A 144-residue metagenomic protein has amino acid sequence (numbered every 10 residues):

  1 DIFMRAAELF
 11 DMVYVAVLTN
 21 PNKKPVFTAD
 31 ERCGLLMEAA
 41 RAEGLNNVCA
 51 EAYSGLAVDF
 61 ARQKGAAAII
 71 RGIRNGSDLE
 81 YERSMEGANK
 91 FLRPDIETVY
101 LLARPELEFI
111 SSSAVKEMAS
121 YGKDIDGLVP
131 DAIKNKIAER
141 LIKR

Functional and structural regions predicted by a protein language model:
D1-R144: Nucleotidyltransferase catalytic core that binds NTPs
